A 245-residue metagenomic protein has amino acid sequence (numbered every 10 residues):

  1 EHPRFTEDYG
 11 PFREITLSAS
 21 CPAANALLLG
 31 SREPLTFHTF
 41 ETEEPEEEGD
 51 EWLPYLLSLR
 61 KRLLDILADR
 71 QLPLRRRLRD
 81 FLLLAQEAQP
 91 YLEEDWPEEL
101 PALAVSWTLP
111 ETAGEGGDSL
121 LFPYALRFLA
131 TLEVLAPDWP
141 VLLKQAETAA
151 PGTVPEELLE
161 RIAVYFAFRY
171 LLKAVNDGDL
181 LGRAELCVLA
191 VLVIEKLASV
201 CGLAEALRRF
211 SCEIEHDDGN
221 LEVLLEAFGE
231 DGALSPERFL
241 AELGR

Functional and structural regions predicted by a protein language model:
P3-A102: Charged, amphipathic alpha-helical linkers/stalks
K61, D65-R245: Hydrophobic, aromatic-lined core segments that form the binding pocket/scaffold for planar heteroaromatic ligands
